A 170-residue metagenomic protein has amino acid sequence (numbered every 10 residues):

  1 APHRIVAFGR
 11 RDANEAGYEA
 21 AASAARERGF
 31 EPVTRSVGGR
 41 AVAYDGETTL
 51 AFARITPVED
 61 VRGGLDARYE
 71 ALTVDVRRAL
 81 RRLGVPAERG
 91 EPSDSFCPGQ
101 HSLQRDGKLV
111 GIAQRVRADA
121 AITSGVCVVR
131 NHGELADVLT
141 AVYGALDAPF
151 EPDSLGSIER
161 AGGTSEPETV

Functional and structural regions predicted by a protein language model:
A1-G63: N-terminal lobe of the biotin/lipoate ligase/transferase fold
G17, G64, R68-L72, E166-V170: Short amphipathic alpha-helical segments
A20-A24, R28, D75-L83, V170: Generic non-transmembrane alpha-helical segments
G38-V42, G90-S95, R115: Short, solvent-exposed loop/turn elements at beta->coil junctions and helix N-caps that rim active or binding pockets
E47-S93: Contiguous, small/hydrophobic- and glycine-enriched helical/loop subdomains that border and often "cap" functional
E59, K108-R117: Acidic, His- and aromatic-enriched active-site or binding-groove loops in soluble protein domains that engage sugars
L83, R115, A120-V170: Long, positively charged amphipathic alpha-helical accessory segments at protein N-termini or as interdomain linkers
E88-G111: Beta-rich nucleic-acid/ligand-interaction surfaces
